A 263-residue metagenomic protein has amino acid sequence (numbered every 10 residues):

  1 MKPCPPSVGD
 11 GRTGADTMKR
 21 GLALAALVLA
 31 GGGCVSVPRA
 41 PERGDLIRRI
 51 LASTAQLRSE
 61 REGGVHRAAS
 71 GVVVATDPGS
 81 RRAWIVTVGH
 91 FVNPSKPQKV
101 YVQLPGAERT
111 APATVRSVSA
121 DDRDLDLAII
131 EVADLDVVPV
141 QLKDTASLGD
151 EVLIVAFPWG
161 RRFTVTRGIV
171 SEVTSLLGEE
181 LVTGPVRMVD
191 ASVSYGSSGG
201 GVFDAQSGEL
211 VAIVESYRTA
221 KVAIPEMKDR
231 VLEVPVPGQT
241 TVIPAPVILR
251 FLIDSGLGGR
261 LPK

Functional and structural regions predicted by a protein language model:
A40-R43, T54-I85, A111, G199 (+1 more regions): A conserved glycine-rich beta-strand in the N-terminal activation segment of trypsin-fold
D45-L46, V72-A75, T114-S119, E131-R162: Active-site substrate-binding loop(s) of clan PA
I50-E60, A69, A128-P139, T164-I253: Active-site region of chymotrypsin-like
I50-T54, H66-A69, S80-V86, S95-K99 (+5 more regions): Extracytoplasmic
A55-S59, Q98-E108, D150-F157: Short conserved beta-strand and strand-loop elements enriched in small hydrophobics with frequent Asp/Gly
T76-R123, S216, P225-K228: Catalytic-histidine neighborhood of serine endopeptidases, predominantly the chymotrypsin-like S1/PA family
